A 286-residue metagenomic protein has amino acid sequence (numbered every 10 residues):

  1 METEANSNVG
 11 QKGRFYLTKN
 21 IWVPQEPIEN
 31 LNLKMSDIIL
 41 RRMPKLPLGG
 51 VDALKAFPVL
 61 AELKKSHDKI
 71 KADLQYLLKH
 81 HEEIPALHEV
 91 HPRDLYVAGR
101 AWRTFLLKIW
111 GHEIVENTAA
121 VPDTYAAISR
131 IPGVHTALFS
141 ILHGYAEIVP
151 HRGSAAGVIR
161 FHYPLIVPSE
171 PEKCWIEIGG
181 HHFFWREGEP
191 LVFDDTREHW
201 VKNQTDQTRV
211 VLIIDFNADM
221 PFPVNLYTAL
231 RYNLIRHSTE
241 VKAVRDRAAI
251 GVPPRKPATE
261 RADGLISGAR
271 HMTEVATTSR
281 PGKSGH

Functional and structural regions predicted by a protein language model:
M1-R152, R209, P223-H286: Fe(II)/2-oxoglutarate oxygenase catalytic core
I141-G144, S154-E170: Short, conserved beta-strand element in jelly-roll/cupin
I148-H151, F193, H199-T205: Short beta-strand His + acidic residue motifs that chelate non-heme Fe in jelly-roll/DSBH and cupin folds
R160-P164, V192, Q207-P223: A short hydrophobic beta-strand segment most commonly corresponding to one strand of the jelly-roll/cupin
I166-E187: A short beta-strand-loop-beta hairpin characteristic of the jelly-roll/cupin
E170, D206-Q207: Short strand-connecting beta-turns/loops that link adjacent beta-strands
F183-E198: Conserved metal-binding segment of the jelly-roll/cupin
